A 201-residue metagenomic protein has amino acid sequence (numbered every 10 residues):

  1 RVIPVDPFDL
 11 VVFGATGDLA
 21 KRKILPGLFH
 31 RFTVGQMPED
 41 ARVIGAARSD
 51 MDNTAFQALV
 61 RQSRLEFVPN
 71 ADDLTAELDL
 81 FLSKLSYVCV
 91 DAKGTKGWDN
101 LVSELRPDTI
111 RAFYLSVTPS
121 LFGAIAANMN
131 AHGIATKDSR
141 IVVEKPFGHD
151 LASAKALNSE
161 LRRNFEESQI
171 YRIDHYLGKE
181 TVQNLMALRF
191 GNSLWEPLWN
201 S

Functional and structural regions predicted by a protein language model:
R1-S201: Secretory/organelle targeting and membrane-embedding segments
